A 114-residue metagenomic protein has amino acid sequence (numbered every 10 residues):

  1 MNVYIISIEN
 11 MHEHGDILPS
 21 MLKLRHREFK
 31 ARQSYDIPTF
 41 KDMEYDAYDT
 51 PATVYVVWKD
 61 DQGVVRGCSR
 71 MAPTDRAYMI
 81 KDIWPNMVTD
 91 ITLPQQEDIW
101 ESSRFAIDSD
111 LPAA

Functional and structural regions predicted by a protein language model:
M1-D42, V57-K59: Short amphipathic alpha-helix that is part of the acyltransferase structural core
D42-D46, D90: Catalytic micro-motifs at enzyme active sites that drive phosphoryl/nucleotidyl and oxygen chemistry
D46-V56, R76-M79: A short helix-loop-beta-strand connector motif used in the catalytic cores of GNAT acetyltransferases and, in some
P51-T53, R66, Q95-W100: Short connector loops at helix/strand junctions that flank enzyme active sites, especially segments positioning acidic
V57, V64-P73: Conserved beta-strand in the GNAT
D60-G63, D110: Short loop segments at secondary-structure junctions
R70-A72, I83-N86: "Short basic amphipathic alpha-helical interaction patches in structured regions
A77-M79, P85-A114: Acyl-donor binding region in acyl/amide transferases
